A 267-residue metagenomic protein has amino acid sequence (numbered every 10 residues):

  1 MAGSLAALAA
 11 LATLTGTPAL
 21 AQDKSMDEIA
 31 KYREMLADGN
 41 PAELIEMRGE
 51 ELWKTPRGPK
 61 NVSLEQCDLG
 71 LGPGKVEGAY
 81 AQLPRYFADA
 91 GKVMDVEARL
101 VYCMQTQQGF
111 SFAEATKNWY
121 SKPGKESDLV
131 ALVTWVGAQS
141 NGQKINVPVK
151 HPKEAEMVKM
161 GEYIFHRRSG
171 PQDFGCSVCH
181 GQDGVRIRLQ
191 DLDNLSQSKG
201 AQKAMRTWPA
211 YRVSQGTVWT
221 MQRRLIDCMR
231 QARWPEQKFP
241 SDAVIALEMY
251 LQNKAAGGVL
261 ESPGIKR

Functional and structural regions predicted by a protein language model:
G3-T15: Bacterial N-terminal signal peptides
T15-A21: Sec/Tat signal peptide C-region and signal peptidase I cleavage site
A21-L44, K54-L69, P73-A131, N141-G142 (+1 more regions): Electron-transfer interface patches adjacent to heme c in soluble/periplasmic c-type cytochromes and di-/multiheme
L44-I45, E156: An amphipathic alpha-helix/helix-turn recognition signal
L132-Q139, P148-V149: Hydrophobic, well-structured mid-protein blocks that either form specific transmembrane helices
Q143-M160: Solvent-exposed, charged amphipathic helical/linker segments at domain boundaries
E162-H166: Short secondary-structure capping micro-motifs at structural edges
